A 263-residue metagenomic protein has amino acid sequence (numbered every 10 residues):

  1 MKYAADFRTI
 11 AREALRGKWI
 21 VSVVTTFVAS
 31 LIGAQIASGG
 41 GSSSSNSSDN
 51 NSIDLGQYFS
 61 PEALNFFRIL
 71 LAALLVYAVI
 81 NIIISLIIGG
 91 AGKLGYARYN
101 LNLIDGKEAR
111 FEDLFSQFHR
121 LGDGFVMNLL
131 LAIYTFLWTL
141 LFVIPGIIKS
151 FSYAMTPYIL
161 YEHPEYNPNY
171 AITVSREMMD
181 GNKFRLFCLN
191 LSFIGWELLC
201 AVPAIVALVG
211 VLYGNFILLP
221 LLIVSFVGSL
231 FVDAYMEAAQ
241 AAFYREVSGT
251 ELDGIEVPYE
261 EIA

Functional and structural regions predicted by a protein language model:
M1-A263: Hydrophobic alpha-helical membrane segments
